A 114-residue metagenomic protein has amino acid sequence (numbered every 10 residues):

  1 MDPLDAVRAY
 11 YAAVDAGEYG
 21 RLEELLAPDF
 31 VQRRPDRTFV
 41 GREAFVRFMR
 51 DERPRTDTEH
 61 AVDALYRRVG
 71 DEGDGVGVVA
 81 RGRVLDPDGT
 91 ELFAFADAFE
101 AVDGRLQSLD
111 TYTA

Functional and structural regions predicted by a protein language model:
M1-G17, L25: Short, aromatic-enriched amphipathic alpha-helices that serve as compact interaction elements
Y10, R21-L22, F30, G41 (+4 more regions): Hydrophobic pocket/interface hotspot
G20, P28-V69: A solvent-exposed, acidic/Ser-Thr-rich amphipathic alpha-helical stretch
L26, G82-D86, T113: Short beta-strand segments enriched in hydrophobic/aromatic residues within well-folded beta-rich domains
E59-V62, T90-A96: Short, surface-exposed coil-to-beta transition loops
D71-V84: A short hydrophobic beta-strand element
L92-A114: Short beta-strand edge/turn micro-motifs at domain boundaries
